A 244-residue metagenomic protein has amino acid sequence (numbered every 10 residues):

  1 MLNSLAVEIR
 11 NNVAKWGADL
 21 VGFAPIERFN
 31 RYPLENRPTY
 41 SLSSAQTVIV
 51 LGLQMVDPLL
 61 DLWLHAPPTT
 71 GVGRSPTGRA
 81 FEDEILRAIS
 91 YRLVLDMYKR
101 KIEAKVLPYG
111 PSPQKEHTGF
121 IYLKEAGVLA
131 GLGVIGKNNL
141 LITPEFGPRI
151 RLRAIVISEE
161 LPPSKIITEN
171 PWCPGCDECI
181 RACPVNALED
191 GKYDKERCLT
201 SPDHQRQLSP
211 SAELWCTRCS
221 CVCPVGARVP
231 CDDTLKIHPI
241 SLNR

Functional and structural regions predicted by a protein language model:
M1-G78: Non-catalytic, usually N-terminal nucleic-acid engagement modules in DNA/RNA processing proteins
Y32, T39, G71-R244: Catalytic cores of enzyme domains
